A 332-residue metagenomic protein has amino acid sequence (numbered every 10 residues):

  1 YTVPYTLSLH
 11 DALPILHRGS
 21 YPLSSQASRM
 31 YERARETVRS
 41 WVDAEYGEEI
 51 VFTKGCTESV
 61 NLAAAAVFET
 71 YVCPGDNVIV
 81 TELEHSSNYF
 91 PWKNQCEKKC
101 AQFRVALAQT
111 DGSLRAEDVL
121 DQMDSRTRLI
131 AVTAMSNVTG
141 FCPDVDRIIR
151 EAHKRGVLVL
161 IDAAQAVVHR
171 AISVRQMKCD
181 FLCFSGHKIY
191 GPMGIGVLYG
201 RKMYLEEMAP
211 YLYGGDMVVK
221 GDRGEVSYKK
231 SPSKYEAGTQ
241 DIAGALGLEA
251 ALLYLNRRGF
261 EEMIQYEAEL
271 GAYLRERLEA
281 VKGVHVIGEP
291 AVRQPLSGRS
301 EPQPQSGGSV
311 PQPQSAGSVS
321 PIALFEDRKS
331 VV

Functional and structural regions predicted by a protein language model:
Y1-L13, S309: Short, small-residue-biased leader/transition segments that mark boundaries at the very start of proteins
Y5, Q294, Q303-Q305, Q312-Q314: Low-complexity, intrinsically disordered or signal/transmembrane-proximal segments
S8-R293, G298, S315-V332: Pyridoxal 5′-phosphate
R299, G308: Alpha-helical polar/charged "hotspots" used for coordination or helix-helix interfaces
